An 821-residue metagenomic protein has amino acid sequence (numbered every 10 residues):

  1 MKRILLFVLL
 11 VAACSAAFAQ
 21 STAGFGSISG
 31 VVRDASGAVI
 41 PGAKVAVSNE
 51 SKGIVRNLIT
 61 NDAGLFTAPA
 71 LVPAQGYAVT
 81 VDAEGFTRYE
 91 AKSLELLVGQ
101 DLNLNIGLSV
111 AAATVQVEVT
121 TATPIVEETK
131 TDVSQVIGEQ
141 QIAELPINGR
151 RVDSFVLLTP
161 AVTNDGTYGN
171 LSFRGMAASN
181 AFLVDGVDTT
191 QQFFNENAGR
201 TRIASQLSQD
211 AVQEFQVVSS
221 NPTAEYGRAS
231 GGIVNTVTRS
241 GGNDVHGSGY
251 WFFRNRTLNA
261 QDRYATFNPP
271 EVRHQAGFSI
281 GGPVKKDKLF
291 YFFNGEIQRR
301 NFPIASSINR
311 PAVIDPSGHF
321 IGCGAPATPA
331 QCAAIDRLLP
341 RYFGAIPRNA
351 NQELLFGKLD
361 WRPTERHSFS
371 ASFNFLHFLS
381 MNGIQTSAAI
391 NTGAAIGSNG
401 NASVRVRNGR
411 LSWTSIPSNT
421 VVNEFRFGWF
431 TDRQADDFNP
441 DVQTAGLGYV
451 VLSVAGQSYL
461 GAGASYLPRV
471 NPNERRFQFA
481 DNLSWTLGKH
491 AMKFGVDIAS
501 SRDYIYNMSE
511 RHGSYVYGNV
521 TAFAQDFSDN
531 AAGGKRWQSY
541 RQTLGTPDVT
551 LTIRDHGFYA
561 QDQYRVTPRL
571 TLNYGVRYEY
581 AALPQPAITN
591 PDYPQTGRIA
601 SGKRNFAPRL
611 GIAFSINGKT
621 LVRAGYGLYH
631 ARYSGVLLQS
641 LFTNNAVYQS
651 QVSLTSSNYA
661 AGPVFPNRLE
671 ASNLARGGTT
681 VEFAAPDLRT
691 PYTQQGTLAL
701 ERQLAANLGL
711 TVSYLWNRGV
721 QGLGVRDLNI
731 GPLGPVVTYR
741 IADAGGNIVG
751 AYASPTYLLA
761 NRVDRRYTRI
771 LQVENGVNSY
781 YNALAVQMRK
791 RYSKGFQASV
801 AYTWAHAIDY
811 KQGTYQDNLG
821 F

Functional and structural regions predicted by a protein language model:
M1-T22: Cleavable N-terminal targeting peptides that direct proteins into the secretory/outer-membrane pathway or into
S21-P41, A46, E50-F821: Short acidic-glycine motifs
